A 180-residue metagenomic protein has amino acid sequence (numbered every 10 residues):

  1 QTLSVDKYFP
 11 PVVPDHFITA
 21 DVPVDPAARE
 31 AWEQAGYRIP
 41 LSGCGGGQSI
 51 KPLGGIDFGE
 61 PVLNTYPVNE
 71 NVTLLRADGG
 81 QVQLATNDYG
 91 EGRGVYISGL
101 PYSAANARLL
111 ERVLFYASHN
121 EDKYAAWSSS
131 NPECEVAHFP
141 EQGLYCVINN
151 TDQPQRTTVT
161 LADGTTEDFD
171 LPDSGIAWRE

Functional and structural regions predicted by a protein language model:
Q1-E180: A conserved amphipathic helix/loop scaffold that creates a polar/acidic microenvironment used either to coordinate
